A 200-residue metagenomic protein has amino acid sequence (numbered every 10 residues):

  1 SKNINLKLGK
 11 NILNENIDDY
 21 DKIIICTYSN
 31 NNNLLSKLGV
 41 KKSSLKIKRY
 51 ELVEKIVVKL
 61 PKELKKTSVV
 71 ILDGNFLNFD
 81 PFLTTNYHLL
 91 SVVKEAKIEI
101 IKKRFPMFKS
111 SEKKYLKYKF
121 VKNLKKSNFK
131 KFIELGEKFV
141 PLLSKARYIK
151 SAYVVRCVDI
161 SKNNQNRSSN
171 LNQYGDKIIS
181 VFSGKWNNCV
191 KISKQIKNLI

Functional and structural regions predicted by a protein language model:
S1-I12, I17-S36, C189-L199: Helical element adjacent to the flavin cofactor pocket in flavoenzyme catalytic cores
N14-E15, L90, I178-F182: Generic recognition of long tandem-repeat/solenoid scaffolds
K22-I71, F82-Y87, L143: Central helical "cap/lid" subdomain
Y28-N30, L72-G74, L124-L135, K185-N188: Mid-domain beta-loop-alpha active-site segment that forms a flexible, acidic cofactor/metal-binding surface
I56, D73-I100: Glycine-rich, aromatic-lined ligand/substrate-binding cores of catalytic and carbohydrate-binding domains
S68-V69, N78-D80, S168-N170: Short, surface-exposed charged micro-motifs
T85-N86, A96-V155: Flavin-binding catalytic cores
K130-I200: C-terminal catalytic lobe of FAD-dependent flavoproteins
